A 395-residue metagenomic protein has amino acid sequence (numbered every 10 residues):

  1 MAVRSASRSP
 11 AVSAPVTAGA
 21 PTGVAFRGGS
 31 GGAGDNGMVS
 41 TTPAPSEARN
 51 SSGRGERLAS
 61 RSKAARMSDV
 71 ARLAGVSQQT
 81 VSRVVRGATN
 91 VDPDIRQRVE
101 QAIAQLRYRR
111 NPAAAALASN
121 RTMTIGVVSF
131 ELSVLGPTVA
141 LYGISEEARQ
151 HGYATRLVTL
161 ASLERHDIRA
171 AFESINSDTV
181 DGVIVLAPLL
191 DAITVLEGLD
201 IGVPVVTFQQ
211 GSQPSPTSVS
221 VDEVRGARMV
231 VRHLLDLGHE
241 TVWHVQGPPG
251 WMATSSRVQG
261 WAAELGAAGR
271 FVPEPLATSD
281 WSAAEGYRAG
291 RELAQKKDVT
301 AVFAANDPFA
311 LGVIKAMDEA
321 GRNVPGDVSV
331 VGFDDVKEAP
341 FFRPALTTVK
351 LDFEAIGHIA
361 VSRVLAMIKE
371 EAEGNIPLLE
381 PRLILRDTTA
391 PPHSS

Functional and structural regions predicted by a protein language model:
M1-M123, H393-S394: N-terminal helix-turn-helix DNA-binding module of bacterial transcription factors
A6-R8, A18-A48, S52, L58-S62 (+2 more regions): Alpha-helical recognition/docking segments in bacterial nutrient-uptake and carbohydrate-utilization systems
S52, K296-S395: Flexible loop/turn connectors
L73, T80-R83, L117-S133, G143 (+2 more regions): Short beta-strand segments enriched in small/hydrophobic residues
P112, F130-V139, L157-D167, V219-M229 (+6 more regions): Hinge/beta->alpha junction and helix N-cap segments in small-molecule ligand-binding domains
V127, T179-A187, W243-Q246, L276 (+2 more regions): Periplasmic-binding protein-like
Q150-H151, L265-V272, A294-D298, E319-G326: Short helix-capping segments at alpha-helix termini
